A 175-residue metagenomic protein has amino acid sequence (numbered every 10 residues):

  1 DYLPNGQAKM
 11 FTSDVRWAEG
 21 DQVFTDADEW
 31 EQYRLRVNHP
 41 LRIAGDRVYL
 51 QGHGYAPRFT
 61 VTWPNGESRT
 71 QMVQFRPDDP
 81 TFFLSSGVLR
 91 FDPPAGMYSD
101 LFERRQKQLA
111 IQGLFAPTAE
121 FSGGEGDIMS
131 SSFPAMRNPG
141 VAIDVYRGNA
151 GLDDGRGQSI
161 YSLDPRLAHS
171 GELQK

Functional and structural regions predicted by a protein language model:
D1-K175: Solvent-exposed, non-transmembrane regions of integral membrane proteins
